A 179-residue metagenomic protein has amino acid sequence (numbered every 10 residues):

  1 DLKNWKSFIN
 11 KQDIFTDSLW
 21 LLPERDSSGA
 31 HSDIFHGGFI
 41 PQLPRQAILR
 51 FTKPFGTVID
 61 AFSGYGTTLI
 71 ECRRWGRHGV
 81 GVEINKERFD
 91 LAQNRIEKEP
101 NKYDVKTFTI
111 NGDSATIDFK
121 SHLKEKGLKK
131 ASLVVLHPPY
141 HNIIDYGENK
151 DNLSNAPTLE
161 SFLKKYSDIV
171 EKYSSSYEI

Functional and structural regions predicted by a protein language model:
D1-I179: Class I S-adenosyl-L-methionine-dependent methyltransferase catalytic core
